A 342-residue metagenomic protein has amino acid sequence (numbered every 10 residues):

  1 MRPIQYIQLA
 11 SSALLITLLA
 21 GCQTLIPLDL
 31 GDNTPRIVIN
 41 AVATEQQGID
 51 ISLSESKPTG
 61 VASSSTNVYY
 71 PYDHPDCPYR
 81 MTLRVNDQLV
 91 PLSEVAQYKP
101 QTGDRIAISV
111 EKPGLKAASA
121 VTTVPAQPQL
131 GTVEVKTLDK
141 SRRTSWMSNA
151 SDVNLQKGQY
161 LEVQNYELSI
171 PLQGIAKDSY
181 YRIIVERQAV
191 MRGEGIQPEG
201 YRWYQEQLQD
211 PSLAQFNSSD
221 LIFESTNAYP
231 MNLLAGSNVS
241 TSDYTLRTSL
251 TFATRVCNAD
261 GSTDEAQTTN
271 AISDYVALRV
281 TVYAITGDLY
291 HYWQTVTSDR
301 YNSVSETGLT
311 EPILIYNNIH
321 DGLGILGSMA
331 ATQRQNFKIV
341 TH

Functional and structural regions predicted by a protein language model:
M1-S11: Bacterial N-terminal signal peptides that target proteins for export
L18-G21: C-terminal motif of bacterial Sec signal peptides marking the signal peptidase cleavage site
Q23-H342: A sequence/structural signal for flexible, mid-protein segments enriched in small/helix-disrupting residues
